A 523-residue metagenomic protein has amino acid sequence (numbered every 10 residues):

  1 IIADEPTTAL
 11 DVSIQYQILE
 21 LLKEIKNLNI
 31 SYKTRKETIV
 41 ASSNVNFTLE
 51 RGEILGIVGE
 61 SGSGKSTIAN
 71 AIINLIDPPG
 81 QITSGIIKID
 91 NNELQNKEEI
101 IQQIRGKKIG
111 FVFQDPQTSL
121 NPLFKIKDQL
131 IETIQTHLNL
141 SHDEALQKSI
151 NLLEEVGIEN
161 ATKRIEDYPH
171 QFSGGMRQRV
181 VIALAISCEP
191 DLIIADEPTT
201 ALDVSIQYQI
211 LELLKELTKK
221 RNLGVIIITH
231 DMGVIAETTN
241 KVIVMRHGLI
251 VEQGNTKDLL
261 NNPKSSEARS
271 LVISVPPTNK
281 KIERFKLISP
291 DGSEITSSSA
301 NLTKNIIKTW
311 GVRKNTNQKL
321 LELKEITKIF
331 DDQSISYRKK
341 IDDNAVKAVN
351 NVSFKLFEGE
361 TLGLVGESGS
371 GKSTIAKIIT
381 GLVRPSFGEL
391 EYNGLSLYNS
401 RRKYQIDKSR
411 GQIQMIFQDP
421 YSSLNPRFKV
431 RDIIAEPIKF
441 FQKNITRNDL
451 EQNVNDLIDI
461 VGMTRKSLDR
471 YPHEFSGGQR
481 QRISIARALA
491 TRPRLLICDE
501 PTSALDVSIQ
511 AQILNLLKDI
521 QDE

Functional and structural regions predicted by a protein language model:
I73, D77, T380: Helix-to-loop junction immediately C-terminal to a conserved catalytic motif
I82-E93, G388-Y398: Conserved ABC transporter NBD signature motif
G106, H170, C188, H473 (+3 more regions): Conserved signature/switch motifs of ABC ATPase nucleotide-binding domains
E144-K163, N448-K466: Conserved ABC ATPase "signature" region
S187-D191, A490-R494, Q510: A short, proline-enriched helix->beta-strand linker immediately N-terminal to the Walker B motif in ABC-type P-loop
Q253-G254: ABC ATPase "signature
